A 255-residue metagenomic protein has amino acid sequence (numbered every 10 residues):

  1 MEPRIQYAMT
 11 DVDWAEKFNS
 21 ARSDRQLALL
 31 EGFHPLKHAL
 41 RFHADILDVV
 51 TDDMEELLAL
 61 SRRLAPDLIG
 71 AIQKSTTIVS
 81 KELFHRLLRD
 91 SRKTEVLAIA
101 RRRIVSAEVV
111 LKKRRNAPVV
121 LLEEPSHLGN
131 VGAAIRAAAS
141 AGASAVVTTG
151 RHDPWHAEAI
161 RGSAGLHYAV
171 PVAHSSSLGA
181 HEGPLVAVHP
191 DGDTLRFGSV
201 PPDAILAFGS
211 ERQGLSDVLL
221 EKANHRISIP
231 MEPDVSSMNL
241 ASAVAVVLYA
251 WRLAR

Functional and structural regions predicted by a protein language model:
M1-R63, R151-W155: Boundary-proximal intrinsically disordered activation/regulatory segments immediately upstream of a helical core
E2-T10, S75-S80, A169-S177: Short acidic-hydrophobic, aromatic-tinged amphipathic segments that line or gate anion-handling sites
G32, S126-A133, S237-A241: Amphipathic alpha-helical repeat scaffolds
E56-A71, V218-L219: Short, aromatic/basic amphipathic alpha-helical patches
A65-P66, A71-I99: Glycine/small-residue-rich loop that forms an oxyanion/phosphate-binding "nest" at active or ligand-binding sites
D67-G70, I99, I104-D191: RNA substrate-binding interface of SAM-dependent RNA methyltransferases
A98, A137-A141, R151-P154, E158-Y168 (+1 more regions): Structured adenosyl-cofactor binding patch, chiefly the S-adenosyl-L-methionine
A187-V235: Active-site/ligand-binding-proximal alpha/beta "capping" segment
